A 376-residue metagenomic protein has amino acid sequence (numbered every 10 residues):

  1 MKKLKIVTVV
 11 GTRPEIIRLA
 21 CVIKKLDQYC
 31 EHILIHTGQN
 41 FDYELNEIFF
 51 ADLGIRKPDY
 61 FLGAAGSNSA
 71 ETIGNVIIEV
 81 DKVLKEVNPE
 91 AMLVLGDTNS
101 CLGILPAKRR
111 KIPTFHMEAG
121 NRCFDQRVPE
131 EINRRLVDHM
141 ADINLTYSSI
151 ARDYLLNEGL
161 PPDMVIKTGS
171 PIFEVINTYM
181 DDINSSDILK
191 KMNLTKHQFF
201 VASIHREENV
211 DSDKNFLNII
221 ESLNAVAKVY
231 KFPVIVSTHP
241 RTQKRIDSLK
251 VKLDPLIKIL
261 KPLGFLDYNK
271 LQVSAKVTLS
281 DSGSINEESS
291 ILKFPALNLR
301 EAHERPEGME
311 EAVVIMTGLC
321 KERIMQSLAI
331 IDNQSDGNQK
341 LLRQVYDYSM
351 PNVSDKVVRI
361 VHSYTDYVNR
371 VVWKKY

Functional and structural regions predicted by a protein language model:
M1-F232, S237, T242-Y376: Nucleotide-activated sugar donor-binding and catalytic core shared by glycosyltransferases and related lipid-linked
